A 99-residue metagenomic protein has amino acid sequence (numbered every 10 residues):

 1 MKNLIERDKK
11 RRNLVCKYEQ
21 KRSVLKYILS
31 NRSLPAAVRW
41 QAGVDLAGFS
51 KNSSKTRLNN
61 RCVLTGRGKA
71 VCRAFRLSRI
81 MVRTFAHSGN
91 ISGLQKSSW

Functional and structural regions predicted by a protein language model:
K2-W99: Compact, Lys/Arg-rich rRNA/RNP-binding cores from ribosome-related proteins
